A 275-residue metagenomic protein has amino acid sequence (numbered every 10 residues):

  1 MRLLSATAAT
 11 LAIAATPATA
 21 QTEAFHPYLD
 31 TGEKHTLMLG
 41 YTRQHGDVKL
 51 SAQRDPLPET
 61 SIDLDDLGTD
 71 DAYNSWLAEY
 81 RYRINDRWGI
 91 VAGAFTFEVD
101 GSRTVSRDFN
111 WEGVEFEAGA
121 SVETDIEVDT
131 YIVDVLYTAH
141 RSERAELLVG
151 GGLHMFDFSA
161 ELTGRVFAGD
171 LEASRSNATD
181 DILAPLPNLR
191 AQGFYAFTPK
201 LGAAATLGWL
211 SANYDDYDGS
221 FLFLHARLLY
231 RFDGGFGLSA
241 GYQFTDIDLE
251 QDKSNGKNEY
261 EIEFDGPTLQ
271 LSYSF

Functional and structural regions predicted by a protein language model:
M1-E33: Cleavable N-terminal export/targeting peptides
A20-G93, F97, Y131, S274: Short glycine/proline- and aromatic-enriched beta-strand/turn motifs that initiate or cap beta-hairpins
G32, N85-R87, H140-R144, A196-K200 (+1 more regions): Outer-membrane beta-barrel channels and translocator barrels
K34, Y73-L77, V128-I132, E146 (+3 more regions): Transmembrane beta-barrel architecture of outer-membrane proteins
T36, G89, R144-L148, N188 (+4 more regions): Membrane-spanning beta-strand positions in outer-membrane beta-barrel proteins
L39-R43, A92-T96, V149-M155, G193 (+3 more regions): Transmembrane beta-barrel strands of outer-membrane/channel proteins
L39-Y41, A78-Y82, V133-Y137, G151-L153 (+4 more regions): Residues on the lipid-exposed face of transmembrane beta-strands in outer-membrane beta-barrel proteins
H45-N74, T96-D129, F156-A184, A212-D216 (+1 more regions): Extracellular/periplasm-exposed beta-strand and loop segments of Gram-negative cell-envelope proteins, dominated by
